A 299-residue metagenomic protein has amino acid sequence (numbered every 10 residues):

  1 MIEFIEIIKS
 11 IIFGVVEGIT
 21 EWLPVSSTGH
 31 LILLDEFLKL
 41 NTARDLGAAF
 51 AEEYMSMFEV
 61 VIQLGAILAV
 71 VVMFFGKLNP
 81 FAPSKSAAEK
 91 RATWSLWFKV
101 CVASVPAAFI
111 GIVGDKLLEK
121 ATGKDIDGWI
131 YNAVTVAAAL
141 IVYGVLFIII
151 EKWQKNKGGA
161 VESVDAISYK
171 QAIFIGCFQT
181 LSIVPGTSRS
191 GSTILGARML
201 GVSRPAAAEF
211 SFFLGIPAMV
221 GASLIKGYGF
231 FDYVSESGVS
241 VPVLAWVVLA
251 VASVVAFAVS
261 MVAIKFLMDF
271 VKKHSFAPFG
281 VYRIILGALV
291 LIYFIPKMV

Functional and structural regions predicted by a protein language model:
M1-V299: Multi-pass membrane proteins that catalyze or facilitate reactions on polyprenyl-/lipid-phosphate substrates and their
